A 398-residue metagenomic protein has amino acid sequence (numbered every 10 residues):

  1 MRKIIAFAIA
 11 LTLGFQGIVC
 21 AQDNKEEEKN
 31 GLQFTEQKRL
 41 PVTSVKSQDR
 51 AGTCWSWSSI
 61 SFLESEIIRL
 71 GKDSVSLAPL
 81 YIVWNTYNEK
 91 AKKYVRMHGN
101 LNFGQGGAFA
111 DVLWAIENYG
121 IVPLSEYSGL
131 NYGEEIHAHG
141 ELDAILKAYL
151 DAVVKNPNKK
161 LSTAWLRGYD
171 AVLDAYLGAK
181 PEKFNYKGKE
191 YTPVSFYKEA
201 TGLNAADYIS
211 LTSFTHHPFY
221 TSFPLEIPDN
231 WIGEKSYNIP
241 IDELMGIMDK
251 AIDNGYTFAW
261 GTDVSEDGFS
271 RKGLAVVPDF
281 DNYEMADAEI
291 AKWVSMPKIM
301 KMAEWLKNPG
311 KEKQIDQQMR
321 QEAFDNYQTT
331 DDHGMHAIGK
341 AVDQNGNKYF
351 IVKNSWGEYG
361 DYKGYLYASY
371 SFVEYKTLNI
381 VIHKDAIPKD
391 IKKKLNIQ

Functional and structural regions predicted by a protein language model:
M1-K25: Bacterial Sec-dependent N-terminal signal peptides
N24-G31, E312-I315: Short, positively charged
K29-A259, G360-Y362, Y370: Active-site nucleophile-adjacent alpha helix/oxyanion-hole segment immediately C-terminal to the catalytic cysteine
R167-Q398: Active-site signature of cysteine proteases
